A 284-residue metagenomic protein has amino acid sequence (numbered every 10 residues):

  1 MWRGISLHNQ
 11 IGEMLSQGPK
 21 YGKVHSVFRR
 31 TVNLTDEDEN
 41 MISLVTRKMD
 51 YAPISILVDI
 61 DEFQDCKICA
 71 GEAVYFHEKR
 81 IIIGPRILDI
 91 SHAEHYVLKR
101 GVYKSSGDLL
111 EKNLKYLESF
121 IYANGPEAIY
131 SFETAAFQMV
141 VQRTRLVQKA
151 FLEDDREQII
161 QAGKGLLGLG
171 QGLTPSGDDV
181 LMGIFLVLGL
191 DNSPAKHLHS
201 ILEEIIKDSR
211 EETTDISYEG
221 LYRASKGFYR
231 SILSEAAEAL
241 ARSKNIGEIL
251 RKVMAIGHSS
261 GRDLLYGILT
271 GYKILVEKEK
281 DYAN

Functional and structural regions predicted by a protein language model:
M1-F151, R156-I160, L166-G168, P175-G177 (+3 more regions): Phosphate/adenylate-binding glycine loop and adjacent helical scaffold
L167-P175, Y222-R223, R251-S259: A short glycine/serine-rich beta->alpha loop
G172-L188, S260-G271: Conserved phosphate/anionic-ligand binding catalytic regions in large, soluble enzymes, centered on
G177-L181, D191-E204: Short acidic alpha-helical/loop segments enriched in Asp/Glu that coordinate divalent cations
L188-H199, K273-D281: Short helix-capping/linker segments at secondary-structure and domain boundaries
L202-I206, T214-S217: Small-residue-rich helix-loop
E212-E235: Membrane-interfacial catalytic/cofactor-binding modules of polytopic membrane enzymes
I232-N284: Acidic, carboxylate-rich catalytic segments that either coordinate divalent cations
